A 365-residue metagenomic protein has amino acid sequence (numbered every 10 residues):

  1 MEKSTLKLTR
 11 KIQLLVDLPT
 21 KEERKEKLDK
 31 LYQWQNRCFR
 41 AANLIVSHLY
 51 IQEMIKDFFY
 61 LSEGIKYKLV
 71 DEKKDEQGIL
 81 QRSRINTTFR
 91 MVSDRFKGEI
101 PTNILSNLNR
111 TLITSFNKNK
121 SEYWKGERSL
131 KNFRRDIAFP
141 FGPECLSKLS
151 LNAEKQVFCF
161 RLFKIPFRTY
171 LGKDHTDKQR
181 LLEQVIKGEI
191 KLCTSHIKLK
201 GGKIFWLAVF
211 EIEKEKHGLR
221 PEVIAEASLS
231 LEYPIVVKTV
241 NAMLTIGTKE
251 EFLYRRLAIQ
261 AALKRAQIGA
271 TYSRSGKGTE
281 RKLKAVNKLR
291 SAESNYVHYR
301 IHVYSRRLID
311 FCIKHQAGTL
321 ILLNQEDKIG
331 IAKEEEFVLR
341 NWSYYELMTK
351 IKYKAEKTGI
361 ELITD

Functional and structural regions predicted by a protein language model:
M1-R110: Gly/serine-rich nucleotide phosphate-binding loop at the start of the catalytic core of nucleotide/ADP-ribose-handling
L6, R10, E154-L162, G202-F210: Generic recognition of long tandem-repeat/solenoid scaffolds
V46-E53, F116, K120-E127, G359-L362: Long, hydrophobic, amphipathic alpha-helical segments used as structural scaffolds
F58-R84, L181-L182, A262-A285: Charged, glycine/proline-rich intrinsically disordered loops and linkers
I65-K200, N341: Acidic carboxylate diad motif detector
K187-I212, P234-K238: A short, charged
A208-D365: Positively charged, helix-rich recognition surfaces that bind polyanionic ligands
